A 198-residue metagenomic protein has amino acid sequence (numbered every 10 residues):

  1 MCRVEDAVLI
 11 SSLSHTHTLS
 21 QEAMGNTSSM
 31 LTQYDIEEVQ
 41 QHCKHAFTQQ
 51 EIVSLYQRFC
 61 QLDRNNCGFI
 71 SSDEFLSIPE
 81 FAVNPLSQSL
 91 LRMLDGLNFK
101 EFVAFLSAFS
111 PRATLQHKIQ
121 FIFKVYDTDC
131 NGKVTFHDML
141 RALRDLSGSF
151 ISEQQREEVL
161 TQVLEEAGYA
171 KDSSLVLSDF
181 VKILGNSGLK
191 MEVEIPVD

Functional and structural regions predicted by a protein language model:
M1, L9-S11, T135: Generic alpha-helix initiation/capping and coil-helix boundary signal
C2, S20-Y126: EF-hand Ca2+-binding helix-loop-helix modules
E5, I10-S20: Intrinsically disordered, low-complexity terminal segments enriched in Ser/Thr
L9-I10, V39-H42, S54-L55, T161 (+2 more regions): Short amphipathic alpha-helical "recognition" segments used for binding
N65-C67, N131, D172: Acidic carboxylate motifs that coordinate Ca2+ or other divalent cations, activating on Asp/Glu
F75, S89-L91, E101-L106, L115-Y126 (+1 more regions): EF-hand and EF-hand-like helix-loop-helix modules
